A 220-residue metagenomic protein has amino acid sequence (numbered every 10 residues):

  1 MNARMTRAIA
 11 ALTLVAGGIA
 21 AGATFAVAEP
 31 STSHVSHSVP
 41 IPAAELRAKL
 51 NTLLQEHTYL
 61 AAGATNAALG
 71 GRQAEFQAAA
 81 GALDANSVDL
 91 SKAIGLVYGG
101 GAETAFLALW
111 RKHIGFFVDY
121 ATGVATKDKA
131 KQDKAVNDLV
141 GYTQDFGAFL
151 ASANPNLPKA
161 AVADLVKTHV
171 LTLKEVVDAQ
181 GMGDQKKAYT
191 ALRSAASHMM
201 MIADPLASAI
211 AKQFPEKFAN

Functional and structural regions predicted by a protein language model:
M1-A11: Bacterial N-terminal signal peptides that target proteins for export
A11-I19: Bacterial N-terminal signal peptides
I19-H37: C-terminal region of N-terminal signal peptides and the immediate post-cleavage residues of exported proteins
P42-L83, S87, V124-N220: C-terminal amphipathic alpha-helix
A85-L96, W110: A glycine-rich, hydrophobic loop/mini-helix early in the fold
A93-T104, Q213, K217: Soluble extracellular-acting proteins and domains
G99-L139: Mid-length scaffold segments of soluble, non-membrane domains
